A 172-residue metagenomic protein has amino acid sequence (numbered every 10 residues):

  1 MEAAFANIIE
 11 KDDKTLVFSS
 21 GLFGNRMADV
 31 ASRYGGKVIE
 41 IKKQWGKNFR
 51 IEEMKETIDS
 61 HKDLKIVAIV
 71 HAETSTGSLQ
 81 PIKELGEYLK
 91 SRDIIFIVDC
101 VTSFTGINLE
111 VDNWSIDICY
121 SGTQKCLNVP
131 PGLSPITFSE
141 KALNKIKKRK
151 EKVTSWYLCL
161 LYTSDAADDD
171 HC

Functional and structural regions predicted by a protein language model:
M1-D29: Conserved beta-loop-alpha segment that forms the PLP phosphate-binding cup at the N-terminus of a helix
L16-F18, I66-A68, I97, Y120 (+1 more regions): Structural motif
E40: Glycine/small-residue-rich loop that forms an oxyanion/phosphate-binding "nest" at active or ligand-binding sites
N48-T105, I118, C126: Active-site phosphate-binding strand-loop segment of PLP-dependent enzymes
F104-D112: Glycine-rich, charge-decorated loop segments at or immediately adjacent to ligand/cofactor-binding or catalytic sites
I116-L158: Active-site PLP attachment segment
Y162-D170: Conserved small/polar residues in nucleotide/adenosyl-binding loops
